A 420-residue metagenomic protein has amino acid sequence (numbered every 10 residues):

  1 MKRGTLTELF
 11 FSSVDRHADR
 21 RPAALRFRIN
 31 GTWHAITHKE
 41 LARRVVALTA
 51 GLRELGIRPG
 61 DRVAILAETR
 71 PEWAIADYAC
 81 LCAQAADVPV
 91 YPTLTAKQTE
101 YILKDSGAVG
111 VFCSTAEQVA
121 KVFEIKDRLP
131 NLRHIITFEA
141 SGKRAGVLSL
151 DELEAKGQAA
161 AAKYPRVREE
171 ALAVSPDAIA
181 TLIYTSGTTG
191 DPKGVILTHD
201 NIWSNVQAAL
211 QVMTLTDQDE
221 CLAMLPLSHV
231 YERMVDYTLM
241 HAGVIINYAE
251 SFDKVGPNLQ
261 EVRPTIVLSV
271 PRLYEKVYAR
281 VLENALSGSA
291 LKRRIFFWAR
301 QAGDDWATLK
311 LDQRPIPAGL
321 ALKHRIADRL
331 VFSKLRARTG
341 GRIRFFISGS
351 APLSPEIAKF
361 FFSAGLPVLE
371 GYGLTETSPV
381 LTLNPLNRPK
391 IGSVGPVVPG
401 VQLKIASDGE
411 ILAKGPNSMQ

Functional and structural regions predicted by a protein language model:
F11-I36, G142-A145: AMP-dependent adenylate-forming
R21, T137, Q158-Y184, D191 (+1 more regions): Conserved pre-ATP/AMP-binding loop-to-beta segment of ANL
A24-Y78, T95-E100, S149-Q158, L197-H199: Conserved AMP-binding/adenylate-forming core of the ANL superfamily
N30-G31, E117-S175, V281-K334: ANL superfamily adenylate-forming
A35-K39, A180-V206: Conserved AMP-binding A3 loop
P92-E124, N205-L222, F252-I266, R338: Conserved ATP-dependent adenylate/AMP-binding module captured primarily in the ANL superfamily
W203-E220, L227-R325, R329, R342: Conserved AMP-binding/adenylation subdomain of ANL enzymes
A307, A327-Q420: Conserved AMP-binding/adenylate-forming
